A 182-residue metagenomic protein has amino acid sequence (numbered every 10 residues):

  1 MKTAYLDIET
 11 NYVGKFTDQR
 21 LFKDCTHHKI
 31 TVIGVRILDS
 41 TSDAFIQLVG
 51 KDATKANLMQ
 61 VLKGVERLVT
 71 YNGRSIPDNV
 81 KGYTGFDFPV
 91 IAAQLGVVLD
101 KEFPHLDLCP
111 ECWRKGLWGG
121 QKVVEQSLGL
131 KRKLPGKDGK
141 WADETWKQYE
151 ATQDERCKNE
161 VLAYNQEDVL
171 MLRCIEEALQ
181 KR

Functional and structural regions predicted by a protein language model:
M1-R67: Conserved RNase H-like, two-metal-ion catalytic cores of nucleic-acid enzymes
D7-E9, D87, D107, D168: Acidic active-site catalytic centers that drive phospho-/nucleotidyl reactions and related ester hydrolyses
Q19, G119, L179-Q180: Hydrophobic alpha-helical membrane context
C25, C109-C112, C157, C174: Generic recognition of cysteine residues
S42-S127: Conserved DEDDh/DEDDy metal-dependent 3′-5′ exonuclease domain
S127-R182: Acidic, Mg2+-coordinating catalytic module of metal-dependent nucleases/exonucleases that use a two-metal-ion mechanism
